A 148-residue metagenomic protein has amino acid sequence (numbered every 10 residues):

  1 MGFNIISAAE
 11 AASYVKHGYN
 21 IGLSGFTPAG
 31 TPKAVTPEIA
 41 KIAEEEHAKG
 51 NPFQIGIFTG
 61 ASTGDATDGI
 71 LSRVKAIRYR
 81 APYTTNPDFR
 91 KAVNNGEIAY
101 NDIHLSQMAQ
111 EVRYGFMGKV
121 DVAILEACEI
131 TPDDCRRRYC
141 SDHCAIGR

Functional and structural regions predicted by a protein language model:
M1-R148: Conserved alpha/beta enzyme-core scaffold
